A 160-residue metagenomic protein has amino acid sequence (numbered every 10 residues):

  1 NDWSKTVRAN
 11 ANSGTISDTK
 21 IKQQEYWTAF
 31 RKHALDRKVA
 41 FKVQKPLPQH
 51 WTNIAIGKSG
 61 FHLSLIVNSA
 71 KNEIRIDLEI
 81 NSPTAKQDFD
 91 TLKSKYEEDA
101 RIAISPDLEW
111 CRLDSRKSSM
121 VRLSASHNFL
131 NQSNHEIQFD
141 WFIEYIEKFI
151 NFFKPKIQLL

Functional and structural regions predicted by a protein language model:
N1-G14: Mixed-charge intrinsically disordered linker/loop segments at interdomain junctions
R8, R31-L35, E147, K154: Short linear sequence elements within intrinsically disordered, low-complexity coil regions
A11-N128: Polyanion-binding interface signature
K93-I104, H127-L160: Ampiphathic alpha-helical segments that act as solvent-exposed interaction surfaces
